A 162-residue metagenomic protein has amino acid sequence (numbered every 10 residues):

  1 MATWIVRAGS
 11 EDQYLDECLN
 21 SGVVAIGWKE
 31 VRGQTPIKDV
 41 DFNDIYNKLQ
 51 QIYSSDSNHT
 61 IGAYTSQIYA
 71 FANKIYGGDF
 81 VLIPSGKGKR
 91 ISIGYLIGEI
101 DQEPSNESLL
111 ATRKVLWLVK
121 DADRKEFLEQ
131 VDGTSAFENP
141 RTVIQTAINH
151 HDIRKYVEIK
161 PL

Functional and structural regions predicted by a protein language model:
M1-T35, E107-L162: Contiguous surface segments at macromolecular interaction interfaces
I37-T112, L118: Structured alpha/beta reader/binder surfaces that contact nucleic acids or chromatin modification marks
